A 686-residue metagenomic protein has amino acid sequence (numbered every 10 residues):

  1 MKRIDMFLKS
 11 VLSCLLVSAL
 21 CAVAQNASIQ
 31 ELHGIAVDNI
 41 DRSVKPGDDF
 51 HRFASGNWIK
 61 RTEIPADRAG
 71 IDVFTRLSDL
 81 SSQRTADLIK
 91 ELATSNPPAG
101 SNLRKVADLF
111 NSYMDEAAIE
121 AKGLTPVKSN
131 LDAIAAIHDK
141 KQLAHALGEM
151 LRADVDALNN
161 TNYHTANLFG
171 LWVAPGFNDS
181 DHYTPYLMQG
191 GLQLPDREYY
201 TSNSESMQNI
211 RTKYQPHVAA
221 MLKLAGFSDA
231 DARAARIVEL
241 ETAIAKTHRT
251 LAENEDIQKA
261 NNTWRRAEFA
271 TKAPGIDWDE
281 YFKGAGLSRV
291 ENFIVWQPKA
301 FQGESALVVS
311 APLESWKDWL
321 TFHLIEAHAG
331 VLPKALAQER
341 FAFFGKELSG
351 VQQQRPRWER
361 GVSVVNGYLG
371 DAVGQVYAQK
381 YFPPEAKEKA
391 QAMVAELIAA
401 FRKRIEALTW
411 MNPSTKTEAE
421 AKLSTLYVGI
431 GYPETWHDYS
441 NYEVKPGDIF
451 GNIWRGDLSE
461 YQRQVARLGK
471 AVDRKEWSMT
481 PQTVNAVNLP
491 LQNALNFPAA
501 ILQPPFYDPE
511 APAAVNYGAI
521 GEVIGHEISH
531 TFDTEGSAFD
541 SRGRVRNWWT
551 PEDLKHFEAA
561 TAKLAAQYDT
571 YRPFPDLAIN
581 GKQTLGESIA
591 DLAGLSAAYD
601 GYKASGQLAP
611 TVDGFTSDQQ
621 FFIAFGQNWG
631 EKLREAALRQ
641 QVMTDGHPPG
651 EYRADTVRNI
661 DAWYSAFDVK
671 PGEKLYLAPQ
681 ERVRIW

Functional and structural regions predicted by a protein language model:
I4-A24: Gram-negative bacterial Sec-dependent N-terminal signal peptides
N26-D38: Short, Gly/Pro- and small/polar-rich lid/capping loops
S28-E31, V44-A121: Active-site-surrounding "flap" and adjacent substrate/cofactor-binding loops of secreted or lumenal enzymes, prototyped
D41, L171-G176, V484-N488: Short, surface-exposed beta-strand/loop micro-motifs that present aromatic residues
S43-G47, A54, G70-V73, S81-T85 (+27 more regions): Stable alpha-helical elements in mature extracytoplasmic
W58-T62, L194-P195, P505: Short, solvent-exposed loop/turn elements at domain surfaces
E91-E396: Noncatalytic, helix-rich "gating/capping" subdomain that lines the substrate-entry/channel surface of large enzyme
A243, K272-I276, L287, I294-P298 (+4 more regions): Intrinsically disordered, low-complexity linker/terminal regions across diverse proteins
